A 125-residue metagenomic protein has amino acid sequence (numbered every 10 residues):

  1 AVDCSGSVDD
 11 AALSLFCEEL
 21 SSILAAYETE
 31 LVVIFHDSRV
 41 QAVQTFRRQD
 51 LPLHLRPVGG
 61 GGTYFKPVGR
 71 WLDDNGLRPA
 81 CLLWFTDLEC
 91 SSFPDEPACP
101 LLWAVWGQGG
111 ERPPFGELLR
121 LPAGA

Functional and structural regions predicted by a protein language model:
A1-A125: Acidic, low-complexity intrinsically disordered regions
